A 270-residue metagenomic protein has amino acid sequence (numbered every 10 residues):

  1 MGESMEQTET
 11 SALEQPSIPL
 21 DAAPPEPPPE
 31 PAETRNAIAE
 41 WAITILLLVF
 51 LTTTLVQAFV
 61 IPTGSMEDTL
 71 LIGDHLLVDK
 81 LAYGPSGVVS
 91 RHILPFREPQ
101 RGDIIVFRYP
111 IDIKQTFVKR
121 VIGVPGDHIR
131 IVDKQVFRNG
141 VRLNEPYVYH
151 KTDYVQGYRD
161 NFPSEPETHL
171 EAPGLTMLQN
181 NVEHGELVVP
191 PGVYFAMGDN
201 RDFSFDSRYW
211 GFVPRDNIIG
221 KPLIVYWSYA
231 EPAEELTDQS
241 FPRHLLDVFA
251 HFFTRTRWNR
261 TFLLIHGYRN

Functional and structural regions predicted by a protein language model:
G2-R35, T54-V60, S65-N270: Soluble "head" domains of membrane/secretory-pathway proteins
E40-V56: Hydrophobic membrane-insertion alpha-helices, especially the h-region of bacterial N-terminal signal peptides
